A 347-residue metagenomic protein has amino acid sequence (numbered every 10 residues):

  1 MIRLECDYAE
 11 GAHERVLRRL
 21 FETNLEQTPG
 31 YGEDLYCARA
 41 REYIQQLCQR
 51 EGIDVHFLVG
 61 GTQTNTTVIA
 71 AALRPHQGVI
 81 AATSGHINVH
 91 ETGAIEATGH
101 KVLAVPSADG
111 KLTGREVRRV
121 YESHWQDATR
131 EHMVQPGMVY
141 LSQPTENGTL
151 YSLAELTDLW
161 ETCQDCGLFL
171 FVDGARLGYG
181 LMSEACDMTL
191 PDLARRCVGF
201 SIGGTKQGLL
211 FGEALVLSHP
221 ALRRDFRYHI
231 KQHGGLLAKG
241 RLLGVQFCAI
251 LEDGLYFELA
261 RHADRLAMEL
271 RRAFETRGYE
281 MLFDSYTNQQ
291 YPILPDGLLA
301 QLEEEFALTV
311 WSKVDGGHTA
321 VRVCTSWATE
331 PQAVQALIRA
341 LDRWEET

Functional and structural regions predicted by a protein language model:
E14-G61, T83-N88, A94: Conserved N-terminal alpha-helix of the aminotransferase class I/II PLP-enzyme fold
A71-V89, R118: Conserved PLP-anchoring active-site segment centered on the Schiff-base-forming lysine
R74-H76, M268-E345: Conserved C-terminal alpha-helix-loop-beta "cap" of PLP-dependent enzymes that closes/shapes the active-site mouth
V79, V102-L103, L170-V172, M281 (+1 more regions): Hydrophobic beta-strand scaffold residues
G99-G137, L141-E146, Y151-D158: PLP-dependent aminotransferase-class I/II
A108, Q135-P136, S142-T145, L150 (+1 more regions): Active-site C-terminal subdomain of aminotransferase-like
Y151-S183: Catalytic PLP-binding core of fold-type I/II PLP enzymes
